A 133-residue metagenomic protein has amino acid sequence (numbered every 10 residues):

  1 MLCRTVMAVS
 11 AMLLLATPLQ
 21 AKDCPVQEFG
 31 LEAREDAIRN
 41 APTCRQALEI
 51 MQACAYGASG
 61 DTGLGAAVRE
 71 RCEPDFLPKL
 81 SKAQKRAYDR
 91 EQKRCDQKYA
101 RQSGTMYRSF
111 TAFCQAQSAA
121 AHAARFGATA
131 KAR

Functional and structural regions predicted by a protein language model:
M1-T5: Positively charged n-region of N-terminal signal peptides that target proteins for export
V6-A16: Bacterial N-terminal signal peptides
T17-A21: Sec/Tat signal peptide C-region and signal peptidase I cleavage site
K22-R133: Mitochondrial intermembrane space
